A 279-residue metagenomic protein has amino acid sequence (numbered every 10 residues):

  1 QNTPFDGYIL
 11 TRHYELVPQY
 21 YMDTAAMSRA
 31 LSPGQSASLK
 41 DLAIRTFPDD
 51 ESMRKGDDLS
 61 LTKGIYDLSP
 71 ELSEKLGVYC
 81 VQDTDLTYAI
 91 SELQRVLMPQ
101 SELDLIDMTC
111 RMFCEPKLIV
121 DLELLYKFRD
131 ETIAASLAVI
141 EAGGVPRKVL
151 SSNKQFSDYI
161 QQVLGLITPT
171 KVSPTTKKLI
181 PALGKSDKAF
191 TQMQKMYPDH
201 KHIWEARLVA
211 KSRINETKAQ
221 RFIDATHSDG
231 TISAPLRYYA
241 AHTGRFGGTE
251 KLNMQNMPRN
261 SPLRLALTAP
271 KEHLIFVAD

Functional and structural regions predicted by a protein language model:
Q1-D6, V277: Acidic beta-strand-to-loop metal/phosphate-binding motif
N2, M22, V120: A conserved hydrophobic position in a structured secondary element of the catalytic/binding core that shapes
P4-G7, M27, S52: Short, solvent-exposed loop/turn segments at secondary-structure junctions
D6-L10, A37-S38: Switch/connector loops and helix/strand junctions flanking conserved nucleotide-binding motifs in nucleotide-processing
Y8, A25, D85: Active-site phosphate/pyrophosphate-handling residues
T11, L16-Q19, G34, I44-P262 (+1 more regions): Conserved "right-hand" nucleotidyltransferase catalytic core of DNA-directed polymerases
L16-S32, K40: Conserved beta-strand -> loop -> alpha-helix junction used to position metal-binding or nucleic-acid-contacting
L39, D83, V277: Hydrophobic (often cysteine-bearing) scaffold residues that line and stabilize catalytic clefts of nucleotide/cofactor
